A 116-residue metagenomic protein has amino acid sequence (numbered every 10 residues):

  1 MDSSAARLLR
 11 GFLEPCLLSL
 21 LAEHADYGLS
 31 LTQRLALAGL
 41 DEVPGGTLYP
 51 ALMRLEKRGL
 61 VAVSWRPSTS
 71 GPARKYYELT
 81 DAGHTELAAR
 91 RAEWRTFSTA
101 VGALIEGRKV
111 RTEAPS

Functional and structural regions predicted by a protein language model:
S3-R7, W65-R66: Short beta-strand/turn micro-motifs at beta-sheet edges
A5-Y49: N-terminal helix-turn-helix DNA-binding core of bacterial DNA-binding proteins
S19, Q33, M53, A88 (+1 more regions): A cross-family signal for key residues in well-ordered alpha-helices that form functional helical elements
Y49-E56: Short, hydrophobic-biased segments on the C-terminal half of alpha helices that form "recognition helices"
E56-S70, E78: Beta-hairpin "wing" of winged helix-turn-helix
T69, A73-R91: Basic, amphipathic "hinge/linker" alpha-helix immediately C-terminal to the N-terminal HTH DNA-binding motif
T85-S116: Amphipathic alpha-helical dimerization/coiled-coil segments that flank or bridge DNA-binding/regulatory modules
